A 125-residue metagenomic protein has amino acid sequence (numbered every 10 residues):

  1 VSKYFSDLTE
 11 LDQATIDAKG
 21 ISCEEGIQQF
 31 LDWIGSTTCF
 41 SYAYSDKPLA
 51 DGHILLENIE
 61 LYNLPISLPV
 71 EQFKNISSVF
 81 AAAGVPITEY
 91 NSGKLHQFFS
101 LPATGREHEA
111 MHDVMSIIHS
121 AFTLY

Functional and structural regions predicted by a protein language model:
V1-L56, E60, Q97-F98, G105: Conserved non-catalytic scaffold segment of RNase H-like nuclease domains
V1-T9, Q13-I16, I76-M115: Active-site-proximal helix-loop-helix substrate-binding element of RNase H-like nuclease domains
E24, L49, V70, P86 (+1 more regions): Short, amphipathic alpha-helical segments
E24, Q28, G52-H53, K74-S77 (+1 more regions): Non-catalytic, well-ordered alpha-helical scaffold segments
I59-N63, L124-Y125: Active-site catalytic pocket residues across diverse enzymes, especially alpha/beta-hydrolases
P65-F80: Conserved beta-strand -> loop -> alpha-helix junction used to position metal-binding or nucleic-acid-contacting
H119-T123: Short glycine/serine- and small hydrophobic-enriched flexible loop segments
